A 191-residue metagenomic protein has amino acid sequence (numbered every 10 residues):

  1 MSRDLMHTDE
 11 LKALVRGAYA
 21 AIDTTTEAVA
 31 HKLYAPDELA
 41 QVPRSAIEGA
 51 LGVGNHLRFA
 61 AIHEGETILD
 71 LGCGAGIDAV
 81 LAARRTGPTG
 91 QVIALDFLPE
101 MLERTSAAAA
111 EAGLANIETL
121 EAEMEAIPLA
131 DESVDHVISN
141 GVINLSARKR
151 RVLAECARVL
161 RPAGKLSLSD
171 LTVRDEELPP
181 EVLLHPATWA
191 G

Functional and structural regions predicted by a protein language model:
M1-L33: N-terminal auxiliary segments of SAM/dcSAM-dependent transferases
V29-T67, D78-L81, R85: Conserved alpha-helix/loop element of class I SAM-dependent methyltransferases that forms part of the SAM/SAH-binding
E64, E125-H136: A short acidic, Gly/Pro-enriched loop at the edge of an enzyme's catalytic core that lines a small-molecule cofactor
L98-E100: Conserved SAM/SAH-binding beta-strand->alpha-helix loop
A112-A126: Conserved SAM-binding strand-loop segment of SAM-dependent methyltransferases
D135-R148: A short SAM/SAH-binding and catalytic strip from SAM-dependent methyltransferases
R150-K165: A short glycine-rich, Lys/Arg-flanked "PGG" loop and its adjoining helix->strand segment in the class I
T172-G191: Short, glycine-/aromatic-enriched active-site segment of Class I SAM-dependent methyltransferases
